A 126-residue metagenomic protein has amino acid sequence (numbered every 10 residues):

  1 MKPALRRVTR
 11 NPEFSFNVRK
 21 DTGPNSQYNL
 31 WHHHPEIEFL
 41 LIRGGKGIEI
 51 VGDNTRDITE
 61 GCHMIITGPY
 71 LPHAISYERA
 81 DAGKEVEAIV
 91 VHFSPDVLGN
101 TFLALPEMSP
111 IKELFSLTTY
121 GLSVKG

Functional and structural regions predicted by a protein language model:
M1-H63, Y70: Generic protein-terminus/edge-of-domain signal
A4-R10, G68-G126: A hydrophobic/aromatic-rich effector-binding and dimerization subdomain of bacterial HTH-type transcriptional regulators
